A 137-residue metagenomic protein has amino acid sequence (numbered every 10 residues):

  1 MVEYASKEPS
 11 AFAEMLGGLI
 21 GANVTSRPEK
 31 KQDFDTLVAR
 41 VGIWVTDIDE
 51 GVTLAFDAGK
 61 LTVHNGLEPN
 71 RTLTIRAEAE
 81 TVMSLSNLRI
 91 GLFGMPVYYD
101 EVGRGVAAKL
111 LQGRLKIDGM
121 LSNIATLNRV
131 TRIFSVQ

Functional and structural regions predicted by a protein language model:
M1-Q137: Feature captures hydrophobic
